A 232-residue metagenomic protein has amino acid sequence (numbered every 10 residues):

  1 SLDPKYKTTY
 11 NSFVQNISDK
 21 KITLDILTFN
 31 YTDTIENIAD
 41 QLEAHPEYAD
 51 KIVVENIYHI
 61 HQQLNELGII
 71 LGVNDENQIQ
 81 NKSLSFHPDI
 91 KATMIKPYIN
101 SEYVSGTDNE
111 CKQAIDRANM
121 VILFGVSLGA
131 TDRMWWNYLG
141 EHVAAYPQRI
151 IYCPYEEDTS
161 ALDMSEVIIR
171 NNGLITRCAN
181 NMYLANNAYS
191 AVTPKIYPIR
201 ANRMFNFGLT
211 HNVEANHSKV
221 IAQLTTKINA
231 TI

Functional and structural regions predicted by a protein language model:
S1-Y103: Extended, H/D-rich, highly charged conserved domains that either
T8, G106, M134: Short, conserved clusters of charged catalytic residues that mark active-site and nucleotide-handling motifs
Y103-N109: Active-site-adjacent structural elements in folded domains
N109-I232: SIR2/sirtuin-family catalytic core signature
